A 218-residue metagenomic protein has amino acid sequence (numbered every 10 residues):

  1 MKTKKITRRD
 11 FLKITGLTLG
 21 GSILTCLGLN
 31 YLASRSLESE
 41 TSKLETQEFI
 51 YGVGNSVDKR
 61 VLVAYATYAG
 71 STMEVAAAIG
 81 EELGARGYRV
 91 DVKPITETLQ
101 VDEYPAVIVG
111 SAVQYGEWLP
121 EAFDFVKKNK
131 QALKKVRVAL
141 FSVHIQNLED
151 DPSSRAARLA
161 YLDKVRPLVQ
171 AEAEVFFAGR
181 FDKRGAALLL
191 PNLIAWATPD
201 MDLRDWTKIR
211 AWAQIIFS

Functional and structural regions predicted by a protein language model:
K2-G16, C26-D58, E82-R89, S111-S218: FMN-binding flavodoxin-like domain, especially the glycine-rich phosphate-binding loop
S22: Active-site histidine-anchored catalytic micro-motif
I50-G54, D58, L62-V75: N-terminal beta1-alpha1 ligand-phosphate binding loop
Y65-Y68, I95, V143, G179: Cofactor-binding loop segments of dinucleotide-utilizing enzymes, especially the Rossmann-like FAD- and NAD(P)+-binding
R86-T98: A short, well-structured beta->alpha microelement
